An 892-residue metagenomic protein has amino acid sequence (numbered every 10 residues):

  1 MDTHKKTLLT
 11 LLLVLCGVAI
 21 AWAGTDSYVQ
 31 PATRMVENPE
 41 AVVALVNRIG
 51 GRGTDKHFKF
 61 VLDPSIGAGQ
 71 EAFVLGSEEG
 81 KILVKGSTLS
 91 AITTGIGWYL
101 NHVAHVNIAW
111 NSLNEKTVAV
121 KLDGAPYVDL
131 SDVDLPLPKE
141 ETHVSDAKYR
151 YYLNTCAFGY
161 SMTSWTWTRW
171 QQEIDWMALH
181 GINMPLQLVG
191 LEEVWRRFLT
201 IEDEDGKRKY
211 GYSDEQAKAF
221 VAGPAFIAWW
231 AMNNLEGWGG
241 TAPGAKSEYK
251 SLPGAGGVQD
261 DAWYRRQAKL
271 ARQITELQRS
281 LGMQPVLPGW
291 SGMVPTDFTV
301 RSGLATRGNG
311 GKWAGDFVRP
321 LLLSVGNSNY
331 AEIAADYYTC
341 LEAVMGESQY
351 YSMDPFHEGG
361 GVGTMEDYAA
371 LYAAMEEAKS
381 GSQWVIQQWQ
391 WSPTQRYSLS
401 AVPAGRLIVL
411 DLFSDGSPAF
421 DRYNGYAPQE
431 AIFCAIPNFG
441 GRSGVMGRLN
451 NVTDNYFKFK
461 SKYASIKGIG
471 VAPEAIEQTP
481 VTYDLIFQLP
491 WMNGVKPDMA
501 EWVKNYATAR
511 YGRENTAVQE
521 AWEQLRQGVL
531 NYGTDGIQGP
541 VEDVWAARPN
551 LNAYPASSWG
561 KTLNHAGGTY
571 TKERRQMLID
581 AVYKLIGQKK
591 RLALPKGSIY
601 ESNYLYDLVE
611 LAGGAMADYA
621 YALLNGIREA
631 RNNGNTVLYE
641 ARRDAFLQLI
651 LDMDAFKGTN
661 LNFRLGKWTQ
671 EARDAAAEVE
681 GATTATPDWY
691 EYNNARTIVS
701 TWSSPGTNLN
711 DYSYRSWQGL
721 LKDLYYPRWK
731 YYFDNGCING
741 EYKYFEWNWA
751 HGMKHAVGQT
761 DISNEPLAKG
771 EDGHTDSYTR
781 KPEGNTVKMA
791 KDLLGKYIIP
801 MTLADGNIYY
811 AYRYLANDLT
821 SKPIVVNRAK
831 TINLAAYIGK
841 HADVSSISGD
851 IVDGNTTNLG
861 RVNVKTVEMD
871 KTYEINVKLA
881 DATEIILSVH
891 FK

Functional and structural regions predicted by a protein language model:
T10-A19: Bacterial N-terminal signal peptides
G24-S145: Contiguous, structured surface segment used for ligand recognition
D55, N107, G124-P136, T142-D146 (+11 more regions): Catalytic-core regions of glycoside hydrolase
S557-A804: Histidine-centered catalytic/metal-binding microenvironments
L803-D843: Solvent-exposed, low-complexity, repeat-rich "mucin-like" stalks and linkers
K865-D870: Surface-exposed, short loops/turns at beta-strand junctions within beta-sandwich domains
K871-I875, I885: Exposed beta-strand face motif in extracellular beta-rich ectodomains
E884-F891: Edge beta-strands of extracellular beta-sandwich domains
